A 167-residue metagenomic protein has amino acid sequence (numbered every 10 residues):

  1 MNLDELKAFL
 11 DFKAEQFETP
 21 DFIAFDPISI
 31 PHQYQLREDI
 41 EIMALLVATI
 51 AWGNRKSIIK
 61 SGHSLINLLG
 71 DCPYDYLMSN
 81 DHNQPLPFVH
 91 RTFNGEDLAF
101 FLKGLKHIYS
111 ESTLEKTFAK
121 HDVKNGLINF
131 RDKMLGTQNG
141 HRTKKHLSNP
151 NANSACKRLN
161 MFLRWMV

Functional and structural regions predicted by a protein language model:
M1-V167: HhH-family (HhH-GPD) DNA N-glycosylase catalytic core used in base-excision repair
